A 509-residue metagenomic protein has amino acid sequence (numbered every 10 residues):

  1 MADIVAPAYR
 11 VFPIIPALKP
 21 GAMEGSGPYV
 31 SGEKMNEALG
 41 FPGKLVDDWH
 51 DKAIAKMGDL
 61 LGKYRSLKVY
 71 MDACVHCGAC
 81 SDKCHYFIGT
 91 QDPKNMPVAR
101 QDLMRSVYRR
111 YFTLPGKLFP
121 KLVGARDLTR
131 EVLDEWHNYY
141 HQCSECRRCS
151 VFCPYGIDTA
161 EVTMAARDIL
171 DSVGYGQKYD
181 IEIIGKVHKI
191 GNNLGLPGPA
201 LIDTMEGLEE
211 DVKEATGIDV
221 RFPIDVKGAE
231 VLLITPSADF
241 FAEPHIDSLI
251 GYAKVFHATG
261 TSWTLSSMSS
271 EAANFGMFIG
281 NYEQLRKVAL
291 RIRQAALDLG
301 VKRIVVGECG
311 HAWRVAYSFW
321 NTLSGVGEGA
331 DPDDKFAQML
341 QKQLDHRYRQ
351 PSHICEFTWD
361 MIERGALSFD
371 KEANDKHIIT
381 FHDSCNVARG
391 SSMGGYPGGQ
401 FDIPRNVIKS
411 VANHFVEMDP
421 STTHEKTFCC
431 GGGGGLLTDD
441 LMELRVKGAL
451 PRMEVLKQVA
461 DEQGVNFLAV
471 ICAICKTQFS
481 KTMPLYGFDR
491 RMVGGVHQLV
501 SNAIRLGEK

Functional and structural regions predicted by a protein language model:
M1-A38: Intrinsically disordered, low-structural-confidence terminal and linker regions
Y9-F12, G43-L45, A55, L61-M71 (+2 more regions): Iron-sulfur-cluster electron-transfer modules
E33-A55, A73-H76, H85-Y139, R286 (+4 more regions): Hydrophobic scaffolds flanking metal-cofactor catalytic centers in soluble metalloenzymes
L60-C77, T129-R148, D298-L299, F415-T427 (+1 more regions): Immediate flanking context of iron-sulfur cluster ligation sites
C74-C80, C84, C143-C149, C153 (+4 more regions): Short cysteine clusters
G156, F240-L340, A388-F401, R405-S410 (+1 more regions): Cofactor-cradling patches in redox/metallo enzymes
E230-F240, H377-A388, A469: Short hydrophobic beta-strand segments
Q350-I408: C-terminal amphipathic alpha-helical segment
